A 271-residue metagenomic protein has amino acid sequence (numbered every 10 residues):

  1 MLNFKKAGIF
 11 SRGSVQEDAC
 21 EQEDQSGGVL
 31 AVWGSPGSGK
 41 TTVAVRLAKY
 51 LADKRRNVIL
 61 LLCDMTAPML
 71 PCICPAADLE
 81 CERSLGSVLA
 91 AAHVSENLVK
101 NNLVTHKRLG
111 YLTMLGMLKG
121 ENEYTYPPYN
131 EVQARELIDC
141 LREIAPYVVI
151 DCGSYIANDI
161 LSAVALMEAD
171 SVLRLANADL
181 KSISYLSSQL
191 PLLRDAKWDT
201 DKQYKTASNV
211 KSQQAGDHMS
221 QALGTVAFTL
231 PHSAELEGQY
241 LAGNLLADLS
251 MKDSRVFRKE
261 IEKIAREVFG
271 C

Functional and structural regions predicted by a protein language model:
M1-S35: Extreme N-terminal, non-catalytic leader segments that precede Walker-type/kinase nucleotide-binding cores
Q22-T66, L70: Walker A/P-loop phosphate-binding motif and the immediately C-terminal alpha-helix
V32, L61, G116-M117, V149-D151 (+2 more regions): Conserved beta-strand segments of the P-loop GTPase G domain that flank and frequently precede/overlap
K54-T113: Phosphate-binding loop that captures ATP/GTP phosphates
S95-R108, T113-I156: Cytosolic-facing regulatory segments adjacent to core modules
C140-I144, D159-D179: Inter-motif core of Ras-like GTPase G domains
A207-M251: Beta-strand-loop-alpha "switch" segments that mediate conformational coupling across diverse proteins
A242-C271: NTP-binding/hydrolysis catalytic cores, primarily Walker-type P-loop NTPases
